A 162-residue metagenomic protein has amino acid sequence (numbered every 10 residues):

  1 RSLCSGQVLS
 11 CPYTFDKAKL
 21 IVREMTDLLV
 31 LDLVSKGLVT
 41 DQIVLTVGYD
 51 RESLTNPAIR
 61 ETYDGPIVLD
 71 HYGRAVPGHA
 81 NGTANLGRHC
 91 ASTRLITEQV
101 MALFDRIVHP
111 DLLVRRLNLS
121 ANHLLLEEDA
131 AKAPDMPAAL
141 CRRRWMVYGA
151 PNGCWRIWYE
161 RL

Functional and structural regions predicted by a protein language model:
R1-L162: Basic, low-complexity intrinsically disordered segments
